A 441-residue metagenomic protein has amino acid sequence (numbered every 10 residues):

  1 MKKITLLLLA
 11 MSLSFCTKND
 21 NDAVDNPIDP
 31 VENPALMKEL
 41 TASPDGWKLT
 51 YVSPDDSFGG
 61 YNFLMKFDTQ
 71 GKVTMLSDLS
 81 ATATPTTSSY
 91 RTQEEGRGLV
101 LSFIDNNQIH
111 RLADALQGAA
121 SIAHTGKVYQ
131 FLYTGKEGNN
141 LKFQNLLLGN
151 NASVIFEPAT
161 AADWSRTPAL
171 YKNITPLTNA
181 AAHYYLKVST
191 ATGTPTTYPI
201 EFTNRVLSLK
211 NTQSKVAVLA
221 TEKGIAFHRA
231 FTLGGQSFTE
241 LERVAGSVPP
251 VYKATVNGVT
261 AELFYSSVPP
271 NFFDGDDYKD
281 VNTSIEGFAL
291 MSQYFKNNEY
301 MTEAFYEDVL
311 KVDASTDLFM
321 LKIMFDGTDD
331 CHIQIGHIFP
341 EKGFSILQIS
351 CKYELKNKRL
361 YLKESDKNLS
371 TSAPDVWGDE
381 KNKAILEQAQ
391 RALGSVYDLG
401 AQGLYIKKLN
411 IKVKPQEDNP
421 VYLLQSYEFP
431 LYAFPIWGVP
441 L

Functional and structural regions predicted by a protein language model:
K2-L7: Sec-dependent signal peptide recognition, specifically the positively charged N-region followed immediately by
S12-F15: C-terminal motif of bacterial Sec signal peptides marking the signal peptidase cleavage site
K18-Q108, T134-G138, K142-N150, A159-Y184 (+4 more regions): Acidic/polar, low-complexity intrinsically disordered N-terminal segments immediately downstream of a Sec signal
D56-G98, T190-A226, E299-S372: N-terminal glycine/threonine-rich, aromatic-flanked beta-hairpin/loop signature
Q93-E137, V256-T260, S266-D277: Surface-exposed, polar helix/loop patches in the mature regions of secreted/periplasmic/lumenal proteins that form
S102-T125, F227-S237, N368-Y405: An anionic, turn-rich surface loop/hairpin at beta-sheet edges that serves as a generic interaction/coordination patch
T160-D330: Acidic, serine/threonine- and glycine-rich low-complexity intrinsically disordered segments that serve as flexible
F273-L441: Extended, amphipathic alpha-helical scaffolds
